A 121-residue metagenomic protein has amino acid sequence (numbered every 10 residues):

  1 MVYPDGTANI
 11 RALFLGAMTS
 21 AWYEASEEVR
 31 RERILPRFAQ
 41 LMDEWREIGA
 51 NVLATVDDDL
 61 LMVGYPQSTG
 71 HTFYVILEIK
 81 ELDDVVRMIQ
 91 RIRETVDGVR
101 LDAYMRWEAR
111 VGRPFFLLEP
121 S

Functional and structural regions predicted by a protein language model:
M1-H71, I79-D83, G112-S121: Short S/T/G/P-rich N-terminal loop/turn motif that feeds into the first structured element of a domain
L41-E44, R91-T95: Conserved short hydrophobic interaction patches
V75: Conserved, mostly hydrophobic/aromatic
I92-Y104: A common structural junction motif
